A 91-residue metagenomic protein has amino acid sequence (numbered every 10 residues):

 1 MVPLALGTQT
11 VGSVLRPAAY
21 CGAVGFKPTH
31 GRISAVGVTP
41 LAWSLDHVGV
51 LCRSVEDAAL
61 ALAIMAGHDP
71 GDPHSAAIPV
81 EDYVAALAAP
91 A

Functional and structural regions predicted by a protein language model:
M1-A19, L51-V55, L62: Active-site-proximal alpha-helical scaffold in enzymes
C21-G25: Short, hinge-like loop/turn segments at secondary-structure boundaries
K27-A91: A short helix-breaking turn/cap at a secondary-structure junction
